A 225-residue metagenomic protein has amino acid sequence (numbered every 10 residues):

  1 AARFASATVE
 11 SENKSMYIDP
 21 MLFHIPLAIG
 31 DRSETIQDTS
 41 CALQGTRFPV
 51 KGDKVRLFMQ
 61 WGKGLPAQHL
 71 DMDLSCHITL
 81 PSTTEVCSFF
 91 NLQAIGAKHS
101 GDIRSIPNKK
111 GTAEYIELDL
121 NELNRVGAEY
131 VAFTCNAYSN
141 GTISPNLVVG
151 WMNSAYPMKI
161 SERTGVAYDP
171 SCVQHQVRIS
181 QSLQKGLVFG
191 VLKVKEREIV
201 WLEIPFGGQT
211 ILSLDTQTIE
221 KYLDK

Functional and structural regions predicted by a protein language model:
A1-K225: Intrinsic-disorder/low-complexity signal
